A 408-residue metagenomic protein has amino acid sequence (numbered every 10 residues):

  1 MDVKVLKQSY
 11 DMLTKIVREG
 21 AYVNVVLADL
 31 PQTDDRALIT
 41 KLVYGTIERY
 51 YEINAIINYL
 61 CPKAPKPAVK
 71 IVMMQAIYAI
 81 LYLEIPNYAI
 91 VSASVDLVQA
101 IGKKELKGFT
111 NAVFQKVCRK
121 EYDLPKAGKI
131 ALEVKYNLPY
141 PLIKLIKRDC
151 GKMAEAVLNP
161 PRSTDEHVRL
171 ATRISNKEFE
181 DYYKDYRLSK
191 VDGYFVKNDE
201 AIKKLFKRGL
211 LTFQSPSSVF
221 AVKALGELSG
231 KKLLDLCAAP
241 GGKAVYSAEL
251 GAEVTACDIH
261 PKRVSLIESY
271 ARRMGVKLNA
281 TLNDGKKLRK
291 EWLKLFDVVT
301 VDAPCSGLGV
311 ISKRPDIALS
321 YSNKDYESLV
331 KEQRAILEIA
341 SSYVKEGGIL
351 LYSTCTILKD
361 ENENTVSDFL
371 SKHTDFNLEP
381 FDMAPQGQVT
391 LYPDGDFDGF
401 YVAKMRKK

Functional and structural regions predicted by a protein language model:
M1-K408: S-adenosylmethionine
